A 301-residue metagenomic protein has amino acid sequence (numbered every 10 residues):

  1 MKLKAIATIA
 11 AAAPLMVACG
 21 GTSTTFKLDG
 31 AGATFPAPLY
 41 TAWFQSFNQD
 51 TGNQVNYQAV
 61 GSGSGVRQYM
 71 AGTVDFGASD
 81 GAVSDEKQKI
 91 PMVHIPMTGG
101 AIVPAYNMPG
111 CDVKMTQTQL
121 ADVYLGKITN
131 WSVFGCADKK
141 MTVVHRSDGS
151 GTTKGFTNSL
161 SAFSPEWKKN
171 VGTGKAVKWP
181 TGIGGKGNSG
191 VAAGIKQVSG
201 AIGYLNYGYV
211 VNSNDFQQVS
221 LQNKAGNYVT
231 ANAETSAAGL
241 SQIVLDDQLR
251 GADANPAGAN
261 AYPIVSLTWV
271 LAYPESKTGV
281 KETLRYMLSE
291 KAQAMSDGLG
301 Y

Functional and structural regions predicted by a protein language model:
M1-A7: Bacterial N-terminal signal peptides that target proteins for export
L15-A18: C-terminal motif of bacterial Sec signal peptides marking the signal peptidase cleavage site
G20-Y301: Flexible loop/hinge segments at secondary-structure junctions
